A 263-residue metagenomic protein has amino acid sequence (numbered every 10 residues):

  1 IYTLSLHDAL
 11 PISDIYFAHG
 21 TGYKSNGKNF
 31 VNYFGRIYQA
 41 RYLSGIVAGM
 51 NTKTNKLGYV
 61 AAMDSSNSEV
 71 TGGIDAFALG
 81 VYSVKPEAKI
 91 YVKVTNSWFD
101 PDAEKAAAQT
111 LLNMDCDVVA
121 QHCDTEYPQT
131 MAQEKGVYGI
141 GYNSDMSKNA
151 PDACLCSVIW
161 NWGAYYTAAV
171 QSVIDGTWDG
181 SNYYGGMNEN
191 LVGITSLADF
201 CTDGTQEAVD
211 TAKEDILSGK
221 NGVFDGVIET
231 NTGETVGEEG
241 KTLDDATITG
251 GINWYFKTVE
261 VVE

Functional and structural regions predicted by a protein language model:
I1-D8: Single conserved hydrophobic/aromatic residue that forms the stacking wall/gate of nucleotide- or nucleobase-binding
S5, G20, M114-T125, I140-Y142: Periplasmic-binding protein-like
P11-G35, S144-D152: Flexible loop/hinge segments that line or gate small-molecule binding clefts
Y33-N55, V158-W178: Hydrophobic alpha-helical segments within soluble ligand-binding/sensing domains
R41-V92, N182-T202: An alpha-beta-alpha
Y91-D102: Short beta->alpha junction loops
E134-G204: Extracellular/periplasmic periplasmic-binding protein-like sensory domains
G176-E263: Segments of small-molecule ligand-sensing domains
